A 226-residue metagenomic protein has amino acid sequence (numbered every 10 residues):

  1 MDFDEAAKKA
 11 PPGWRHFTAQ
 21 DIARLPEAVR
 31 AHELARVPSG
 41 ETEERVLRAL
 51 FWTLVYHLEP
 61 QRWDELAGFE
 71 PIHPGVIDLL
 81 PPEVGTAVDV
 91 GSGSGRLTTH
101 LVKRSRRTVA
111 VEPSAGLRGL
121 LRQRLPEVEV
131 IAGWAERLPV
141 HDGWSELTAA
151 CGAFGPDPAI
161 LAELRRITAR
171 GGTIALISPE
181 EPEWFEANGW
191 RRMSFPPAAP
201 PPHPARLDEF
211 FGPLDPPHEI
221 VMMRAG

Functional and structural regions predicted by a protein language model:
F3-P82: Conserved class I S-adenosyl-L-methionine
V84-G93: Conserved class I S-adenosyl-L-methionine
S94-R137: Class I SAM-dependent methyltransferase SAM/SAH-binding core
E136-T148: A short acidic, Gly/Pro-enriched loop at the edge of an enzyme's catalytic core that lines a small-molecule cofactor
E146-A159: A short SAM/SAH-binding and catalytic strip from SAM-dependent methyltransferases
A159-T173: A short glycine-rich, Lys/Arg-flanked "PGG" loop and its adjoining helix->strand segment in the class I
L176-P196: Conserved class I S-adenosyl-L-methionine
H203-G226: Core SAM-dependent methyltransferase catalytic element
